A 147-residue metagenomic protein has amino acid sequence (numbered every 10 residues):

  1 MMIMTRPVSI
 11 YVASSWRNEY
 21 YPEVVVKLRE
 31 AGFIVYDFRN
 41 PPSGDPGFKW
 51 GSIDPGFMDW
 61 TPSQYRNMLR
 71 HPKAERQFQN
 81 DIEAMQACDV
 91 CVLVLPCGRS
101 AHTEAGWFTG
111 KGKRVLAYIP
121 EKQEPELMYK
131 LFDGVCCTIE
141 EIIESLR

Functional and structural regions predicted by a protein language model:
M2-R147: Conserved catalytic or regulatory cores that recognize and/or transform ribose-phosphate-containing ligands
